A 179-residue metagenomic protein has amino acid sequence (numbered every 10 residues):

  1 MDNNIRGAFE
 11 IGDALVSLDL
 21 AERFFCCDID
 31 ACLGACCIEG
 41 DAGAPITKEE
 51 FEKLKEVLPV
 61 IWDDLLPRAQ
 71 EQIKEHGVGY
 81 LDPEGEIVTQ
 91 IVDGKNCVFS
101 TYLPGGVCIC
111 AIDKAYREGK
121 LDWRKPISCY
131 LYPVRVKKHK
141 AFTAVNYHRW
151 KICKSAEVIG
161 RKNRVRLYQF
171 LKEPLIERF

Functional and structural regions predicted by a protein language model:
M1-F179: Short loop/turn segments that flank or connect secondary-structure elements
